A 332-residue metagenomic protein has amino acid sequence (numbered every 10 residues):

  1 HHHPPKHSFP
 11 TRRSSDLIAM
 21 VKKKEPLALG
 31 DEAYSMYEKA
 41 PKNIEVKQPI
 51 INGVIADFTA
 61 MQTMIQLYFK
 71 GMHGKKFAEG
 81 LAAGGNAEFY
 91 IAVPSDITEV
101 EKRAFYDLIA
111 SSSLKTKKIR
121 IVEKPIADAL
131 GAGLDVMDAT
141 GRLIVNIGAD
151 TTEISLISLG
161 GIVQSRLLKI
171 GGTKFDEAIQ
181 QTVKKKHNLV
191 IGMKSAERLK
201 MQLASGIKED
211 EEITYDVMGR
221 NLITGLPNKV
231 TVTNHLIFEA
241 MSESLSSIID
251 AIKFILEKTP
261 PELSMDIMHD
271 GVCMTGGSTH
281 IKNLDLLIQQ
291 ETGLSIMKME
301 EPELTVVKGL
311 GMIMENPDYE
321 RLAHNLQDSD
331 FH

Functional and structural regions predicted by a protein language model:
H1, P5-I147, L156-V272, T279-V306 (+1 more regions): Nucleotide/phosphate-binding catalytic cleft detector across ATP-hydrolyzing and phosphate-transferring enzymes
T152-E153: Positively charged, low-complexity, intrinsically disordered RNA-binding extensions
